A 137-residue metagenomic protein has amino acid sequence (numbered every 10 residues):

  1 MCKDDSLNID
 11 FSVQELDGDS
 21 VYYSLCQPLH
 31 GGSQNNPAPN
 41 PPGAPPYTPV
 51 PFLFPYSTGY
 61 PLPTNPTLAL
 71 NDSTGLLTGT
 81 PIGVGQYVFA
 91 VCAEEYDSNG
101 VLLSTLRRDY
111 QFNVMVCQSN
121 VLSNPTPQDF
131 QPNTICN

Functional and structural regions predicted by a protein language model:
M1-D10, N137: Contiguous beta-strand segments within globular domains
K3, D17-I82, V101-S104, V116-C136: Exoplasmic/lumenal beta-rich domain surfaces
S6, V84-V88: Extracellular Ig-like/FN3 beta-sandwich strand-entry sites
S12-L16: Acidic, Ser/Thr
A93-E95: Conserved structural position at the C-terminal beta-strand of extracellular beta-sandwich adhesion modules
D109-C117: Short beta-strand edge segments in extracellular beta-sheet folds
